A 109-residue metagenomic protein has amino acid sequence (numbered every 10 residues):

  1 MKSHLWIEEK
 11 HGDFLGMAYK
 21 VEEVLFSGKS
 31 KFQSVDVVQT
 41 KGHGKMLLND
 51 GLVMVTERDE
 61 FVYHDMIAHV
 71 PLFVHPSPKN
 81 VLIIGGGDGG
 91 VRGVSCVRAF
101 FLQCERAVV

Functional and structural regions predicted by a protein language model:
M1-M46: N-terminal auxiliary segments of SAM/dcSAM-dependent transferases
M1-W6, K10, S30, H43 (+1 more regions): The AdoMet/dcAdoMet-binding core of the Class I SAM-like
D50-G51: Short strand-turn-strand beta-turns centered on an Asx-Gly dipeptide
